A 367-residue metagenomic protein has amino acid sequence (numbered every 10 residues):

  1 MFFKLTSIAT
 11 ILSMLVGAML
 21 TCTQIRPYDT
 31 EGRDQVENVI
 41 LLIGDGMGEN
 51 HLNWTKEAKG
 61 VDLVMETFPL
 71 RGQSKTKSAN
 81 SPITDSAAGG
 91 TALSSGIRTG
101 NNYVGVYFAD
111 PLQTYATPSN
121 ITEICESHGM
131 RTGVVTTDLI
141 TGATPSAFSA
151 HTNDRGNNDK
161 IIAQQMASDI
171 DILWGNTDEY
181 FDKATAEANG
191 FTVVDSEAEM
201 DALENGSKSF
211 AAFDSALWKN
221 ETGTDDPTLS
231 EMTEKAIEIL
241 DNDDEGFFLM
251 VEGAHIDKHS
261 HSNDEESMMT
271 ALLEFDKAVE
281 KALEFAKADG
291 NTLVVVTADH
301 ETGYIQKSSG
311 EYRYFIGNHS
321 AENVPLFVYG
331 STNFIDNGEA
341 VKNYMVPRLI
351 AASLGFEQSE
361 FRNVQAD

Functional and structural regions predicted by a protein language model:
M1-A9: Bacterial N-terminal signal peptides that target proteins for export
L20-T21: C-terminal motif of bacterial Sec signal peptides marking the signal peptidase cleavage site
Q24-D178, D182-K208, D276, E301-D367: N-terminal catalytic scaffold of extracellular/periplasmic and nuclease hydrolases that process anionic headgroups
R98-Y103, F210-T222, D257-S262, Y329-S331: Gly-rich Lys/Arg/Thr-decorated short loops/hinges at beta-loop-alpha junctions or inter-strand turns that position
A143-S149, L217-T224, A236-I237, D241-A278: Active-site His/acidic residue clusters
V194-T233, M268: Functional beta-strand-loop-alpha-helix junction segments that form "active/interaction loops" within catalytic
S262-K307: Extended C-terminal subregions enriched in glycine
